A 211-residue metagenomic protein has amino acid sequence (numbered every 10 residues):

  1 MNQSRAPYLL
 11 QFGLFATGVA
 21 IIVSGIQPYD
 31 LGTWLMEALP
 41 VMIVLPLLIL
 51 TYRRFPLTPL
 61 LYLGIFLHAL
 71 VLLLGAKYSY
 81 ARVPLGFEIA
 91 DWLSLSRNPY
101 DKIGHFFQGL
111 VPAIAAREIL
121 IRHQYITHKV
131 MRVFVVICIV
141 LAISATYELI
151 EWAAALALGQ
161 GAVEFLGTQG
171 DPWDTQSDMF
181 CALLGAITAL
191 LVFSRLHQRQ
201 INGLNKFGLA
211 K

Functional and structural regions predicted by a protein language model:
M1-F15: N-terminal membrane topogenic signal
L10-G13, L61, K102, R132-V136 (+2 more regions): Residue-level signature of transmembrane alpha-helical entry/exit and packing/kink sites in multi-pass membrane
A16-L110, I114: "…centered on the first transmembrane helix and the immediately adjacent amphipathic helix/loop
D30-W34, L85-G86, Y100, S144 (+1 more regions): Interfacial helix-loop-helix junctions of multi-pass membrane proteins
I43-Y52, F107-Q124, A157-Q160, F180-L196: Membrane-interfacial alpha-helical segments at the cytosolic side of multi-pass membrane proteins
L63-L72, V136-Y147: Hydrophobic alpha-helical membrane-insertion segments
Q124-L141: Internal alpha-helical transmembrane segments of multi-pass membrane proteins
P172-K211: Primarily interfacial, aromatic-capped hydrophobic alpha-helices that serve as membrane anchors
